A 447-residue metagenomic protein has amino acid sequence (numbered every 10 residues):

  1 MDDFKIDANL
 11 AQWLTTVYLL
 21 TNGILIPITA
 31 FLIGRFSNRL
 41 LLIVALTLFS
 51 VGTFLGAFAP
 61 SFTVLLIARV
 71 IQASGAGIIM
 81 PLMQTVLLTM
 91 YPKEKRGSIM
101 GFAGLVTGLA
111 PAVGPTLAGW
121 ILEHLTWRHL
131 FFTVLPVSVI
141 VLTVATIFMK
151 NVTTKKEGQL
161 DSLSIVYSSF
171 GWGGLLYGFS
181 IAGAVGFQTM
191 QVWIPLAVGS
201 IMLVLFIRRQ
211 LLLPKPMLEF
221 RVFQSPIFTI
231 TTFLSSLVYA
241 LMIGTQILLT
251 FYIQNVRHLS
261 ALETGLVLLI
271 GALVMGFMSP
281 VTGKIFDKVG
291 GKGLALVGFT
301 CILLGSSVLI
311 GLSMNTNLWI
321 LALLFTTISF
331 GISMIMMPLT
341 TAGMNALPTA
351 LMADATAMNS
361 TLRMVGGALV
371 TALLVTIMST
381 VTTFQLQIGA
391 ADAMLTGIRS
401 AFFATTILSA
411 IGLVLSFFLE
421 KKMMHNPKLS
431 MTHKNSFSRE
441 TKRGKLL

Functional and structural regions predicted by a protein language model:
A8-V17, A30, S37, Q84 (+10 more regions): 12-transmembrane solute porter fold
L19, I26, A30-L163, T349: Helix-loop-helix hairpins in multi-pass membrane proteins, especially solute transporters
L42, F49, L65, L160 (+4 more regions): Hydrophobic alpha-helix/TM-entry signal in multi-pass membrane transporters
F54-L55, W120, T143, G173 (+3 more regions): Alpha-helical transmembrane segments of multipass membrane proteins
T143-S164, R208-M217, F417-K428: Helix-loop junctions on the cytosolic side of multi-pass membrane transporters, especially the intracellular loop
A145-F148, G178, T380-Q387: Transmembrane alpha-helical segments of integral membrane proteins
N151-T154, S169-V192, I207-L211: Phenylalanine-glycine-rich, low-complexity intrinsically disordered regions, typified by the FG/GLFG repeat domains
L419-L447: Intrinsic disorder in cytosolic terminal tails and internal cytosolic loops of multi-pass membrane transporters
